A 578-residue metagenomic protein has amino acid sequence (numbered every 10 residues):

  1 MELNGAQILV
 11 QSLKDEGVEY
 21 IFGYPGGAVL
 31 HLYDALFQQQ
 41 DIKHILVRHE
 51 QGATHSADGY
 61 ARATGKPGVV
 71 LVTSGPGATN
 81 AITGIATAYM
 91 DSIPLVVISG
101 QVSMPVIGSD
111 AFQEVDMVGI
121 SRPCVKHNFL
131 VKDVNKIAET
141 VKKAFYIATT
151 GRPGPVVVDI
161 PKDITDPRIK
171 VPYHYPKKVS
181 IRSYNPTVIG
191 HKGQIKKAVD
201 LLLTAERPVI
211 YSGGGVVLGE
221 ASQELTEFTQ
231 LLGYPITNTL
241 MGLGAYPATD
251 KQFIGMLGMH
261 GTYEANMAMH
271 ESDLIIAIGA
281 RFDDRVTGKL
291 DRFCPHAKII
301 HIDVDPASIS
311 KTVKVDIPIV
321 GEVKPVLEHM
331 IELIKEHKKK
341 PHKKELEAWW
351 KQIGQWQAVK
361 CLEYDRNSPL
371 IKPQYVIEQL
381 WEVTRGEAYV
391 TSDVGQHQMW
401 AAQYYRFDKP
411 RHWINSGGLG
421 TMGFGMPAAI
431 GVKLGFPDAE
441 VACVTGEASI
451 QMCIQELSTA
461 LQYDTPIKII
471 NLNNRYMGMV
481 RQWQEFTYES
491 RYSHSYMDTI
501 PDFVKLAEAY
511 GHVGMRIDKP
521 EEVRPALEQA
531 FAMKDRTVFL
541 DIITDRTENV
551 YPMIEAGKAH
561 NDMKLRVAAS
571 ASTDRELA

Functional and structural regions predicted by a protein language model:
M1-P341, Q379, V383-G386, T459 (+4 more regions): N-terminal alpha/beta PP-like core and its mobile active-site loop of ThDP/TPP-dependent enzymes
A6-V10, K14, V18-E19, L32-L36 (+2 more regions): Active-site diphosphate/adenylate-binding microenvironment
Y24-G26, I45-H55, V70-G77, K132-D133 (+8 more regions): Active-site nucleophile and cofactor-binding loops and adjacent substrate-binding regions of central metabolic enzymes
Q113, H270-E271, Q462-K558: Thiamine diphosphate
N135, H296-V394, P520-R524, Q529 (+1 more regions): Phosphate/pyrophosphate-binding active-site segments
D283-R285, M399, T547-N549: Short glycine-rich, flexible loops that bind phosphorylated cofactors or substrates
I299, L380, S392, G431 (+6 more regions): Hydrophobic, well-ordered secondary-structure elements that form the walls of internal hydrophobic environments
F424, A428-K468, L472: Catalytic phosphate/nucleotide-handling subdomain of diverse soluble enzymes
